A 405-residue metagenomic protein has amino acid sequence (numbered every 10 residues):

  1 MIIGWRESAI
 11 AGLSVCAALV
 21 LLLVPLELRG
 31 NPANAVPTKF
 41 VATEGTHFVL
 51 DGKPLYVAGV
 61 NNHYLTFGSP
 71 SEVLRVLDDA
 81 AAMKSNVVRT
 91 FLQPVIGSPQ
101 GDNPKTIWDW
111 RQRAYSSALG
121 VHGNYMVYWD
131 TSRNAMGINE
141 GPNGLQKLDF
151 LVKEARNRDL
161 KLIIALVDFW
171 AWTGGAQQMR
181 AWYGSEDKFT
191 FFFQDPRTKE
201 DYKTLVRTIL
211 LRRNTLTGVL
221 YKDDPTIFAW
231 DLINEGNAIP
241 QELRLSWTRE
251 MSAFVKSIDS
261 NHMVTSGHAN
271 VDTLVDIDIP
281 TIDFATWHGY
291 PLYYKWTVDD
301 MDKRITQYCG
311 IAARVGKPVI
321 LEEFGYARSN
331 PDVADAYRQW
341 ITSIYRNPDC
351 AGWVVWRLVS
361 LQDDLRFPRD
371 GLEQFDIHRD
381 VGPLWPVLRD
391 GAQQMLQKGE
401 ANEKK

Functional and structural regions predicted by a protein language model:
I2-S14: N-terminal Sec-pathway targeting helices
L13-P25: Bacterial N-terminal signal peptides
P25-A33: Signal peptide processing junction and immediate N-terminal pro/mature segment of secreted/exported proteins
P32-A35, K405: N-terminal cationic leader/targeting segments used for protein routing and processing
V36-F284, H288-W296, D302-P318, R328-P383 (+1 more regions): Active-site mouth of glycoside hydrolases
L321-E323: Glycine-rich anion-binding loop/nest that anchors nucleotide
L365, V381-K405: Carbohydrate-binding surfaces of carbohydrate-active enzymes
